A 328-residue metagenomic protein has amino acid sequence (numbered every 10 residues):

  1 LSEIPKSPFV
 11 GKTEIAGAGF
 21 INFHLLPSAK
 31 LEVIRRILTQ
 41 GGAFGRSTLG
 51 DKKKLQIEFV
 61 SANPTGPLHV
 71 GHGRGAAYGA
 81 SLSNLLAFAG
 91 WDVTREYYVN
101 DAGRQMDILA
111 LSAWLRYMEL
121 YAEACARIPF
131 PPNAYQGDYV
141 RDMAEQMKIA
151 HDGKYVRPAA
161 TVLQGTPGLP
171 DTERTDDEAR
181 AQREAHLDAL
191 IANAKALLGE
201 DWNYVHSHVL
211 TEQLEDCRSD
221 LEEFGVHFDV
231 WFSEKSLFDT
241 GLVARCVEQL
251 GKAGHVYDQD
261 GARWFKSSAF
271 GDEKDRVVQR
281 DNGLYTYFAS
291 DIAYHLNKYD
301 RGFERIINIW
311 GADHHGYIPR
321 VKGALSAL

Functional and structural regions predicted by a protein language model:
L1-L328: NTP-dependent nucleotidyl-transfer catalytic core
